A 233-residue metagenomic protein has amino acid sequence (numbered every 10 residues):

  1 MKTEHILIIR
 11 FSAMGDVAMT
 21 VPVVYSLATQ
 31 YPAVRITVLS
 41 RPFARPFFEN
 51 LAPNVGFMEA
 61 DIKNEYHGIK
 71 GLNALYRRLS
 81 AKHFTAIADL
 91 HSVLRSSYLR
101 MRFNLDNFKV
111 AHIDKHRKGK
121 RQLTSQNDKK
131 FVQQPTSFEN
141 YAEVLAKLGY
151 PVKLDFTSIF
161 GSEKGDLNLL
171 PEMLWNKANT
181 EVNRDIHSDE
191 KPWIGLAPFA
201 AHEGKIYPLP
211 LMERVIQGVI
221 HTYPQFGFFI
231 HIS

Functional and structural regions predicted by a protein language model:
M1-S233: Catalytic machinery of carbohydrate-active enzymes, primarily nucleotide-sugar-dependent glycosyltransferases
